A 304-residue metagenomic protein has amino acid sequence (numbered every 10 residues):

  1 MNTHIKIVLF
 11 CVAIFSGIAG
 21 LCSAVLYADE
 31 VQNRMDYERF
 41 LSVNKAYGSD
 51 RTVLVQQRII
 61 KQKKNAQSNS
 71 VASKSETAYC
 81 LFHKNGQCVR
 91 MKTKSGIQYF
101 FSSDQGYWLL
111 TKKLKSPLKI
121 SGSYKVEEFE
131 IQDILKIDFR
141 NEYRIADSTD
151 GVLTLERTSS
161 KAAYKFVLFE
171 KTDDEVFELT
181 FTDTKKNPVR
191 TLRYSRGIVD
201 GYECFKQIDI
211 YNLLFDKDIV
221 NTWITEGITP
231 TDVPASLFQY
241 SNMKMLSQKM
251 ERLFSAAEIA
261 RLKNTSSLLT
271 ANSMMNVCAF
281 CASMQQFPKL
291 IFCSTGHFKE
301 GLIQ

Functional and structural regions predicted by a protein language model:
M1-K6: Positively charged n-region of N-terminal signal peptides that target proteins for export
F10-G20: Bacterial N-terminal signal peptides
L21-Y27: Sec/Tat signal peptide C-region and signal peptidase I cleavage site
Y27, V31-K112: N-terminal mature ectodomain segment of secretory-pathway/periplasmic proteins
Y27-R51, S103-K165, F238-Q239, M245-Q248 (+4 more regions): Flexible, processing/modification-adjacent segments and terminal tails in exported/periplasmic/extracellular proteins
K45, T77-K84, Y99-F101, E142-S148 (+2 more regions): Short, exposed beta-strand/loop patches in secreted or surface proteins that constitute
L110, T149-S241, M245: Gly/Pro-enriched, hydrophobic low-complexity segments that function as extracytoplasmic propeptides/linkers
